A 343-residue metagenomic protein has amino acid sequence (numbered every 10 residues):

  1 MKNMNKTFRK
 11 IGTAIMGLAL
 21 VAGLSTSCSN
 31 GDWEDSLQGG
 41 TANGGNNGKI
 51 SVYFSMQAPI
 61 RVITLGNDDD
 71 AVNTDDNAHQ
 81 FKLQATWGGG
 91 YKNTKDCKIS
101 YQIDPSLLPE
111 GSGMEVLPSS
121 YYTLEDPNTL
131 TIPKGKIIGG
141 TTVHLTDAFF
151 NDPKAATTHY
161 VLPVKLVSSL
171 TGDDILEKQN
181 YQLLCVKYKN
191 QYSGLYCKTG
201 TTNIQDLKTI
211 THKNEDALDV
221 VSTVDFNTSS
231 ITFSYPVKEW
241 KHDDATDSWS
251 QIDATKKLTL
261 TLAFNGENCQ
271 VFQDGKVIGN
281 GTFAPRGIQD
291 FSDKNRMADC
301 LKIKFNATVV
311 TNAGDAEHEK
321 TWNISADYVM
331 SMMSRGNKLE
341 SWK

Functional and structural regions predicted by a protein language model:
K2-F8, S29-E125, K136-G140, F149-F150 (+6 more regions): Acidic/polar, low-complexity intrinsically disordered N-terminal segments immediately downstream of a Sec signal
F8-A19: Sec-dependent signal peptide hydrophobic core
G23-S27: C-terminal motif of bacterial Sec signal peptides marking the signal peptidase cleavage site
G113-T131, L260-A263, F272: Low-complexity "stalk/linker" and mucin-like segments enriched in Ser/Thr/Pro/Ala/Gly
V143: His/Asp/Glu-rich, glycine-adjacent segments that coordinate divalent cations and/or stabilize oxyanion chemistry on
T146-A148, K165-S169: Beta-strand-rich extracellular modules
K165-V167, K178-L183: Active-site glycine-rich loop that binds ribose-phosphate moieties when present
Y181-K343: Ser/Thr/Gly/Pro-rich, low-complexity flexible regions
